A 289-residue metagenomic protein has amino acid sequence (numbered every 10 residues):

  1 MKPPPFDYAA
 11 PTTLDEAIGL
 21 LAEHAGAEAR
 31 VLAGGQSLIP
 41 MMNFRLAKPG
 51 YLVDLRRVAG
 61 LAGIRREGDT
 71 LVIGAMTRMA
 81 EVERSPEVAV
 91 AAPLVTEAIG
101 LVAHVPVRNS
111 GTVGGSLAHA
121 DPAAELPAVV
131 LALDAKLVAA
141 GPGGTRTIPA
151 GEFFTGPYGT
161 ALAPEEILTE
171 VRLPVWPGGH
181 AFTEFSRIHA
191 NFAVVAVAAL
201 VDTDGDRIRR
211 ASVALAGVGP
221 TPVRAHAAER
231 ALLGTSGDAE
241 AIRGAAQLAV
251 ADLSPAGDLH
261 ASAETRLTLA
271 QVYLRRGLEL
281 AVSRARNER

Functional and structural regions predicted by a protein language model:
M1-R289: C-terminal structural segment of proteins
